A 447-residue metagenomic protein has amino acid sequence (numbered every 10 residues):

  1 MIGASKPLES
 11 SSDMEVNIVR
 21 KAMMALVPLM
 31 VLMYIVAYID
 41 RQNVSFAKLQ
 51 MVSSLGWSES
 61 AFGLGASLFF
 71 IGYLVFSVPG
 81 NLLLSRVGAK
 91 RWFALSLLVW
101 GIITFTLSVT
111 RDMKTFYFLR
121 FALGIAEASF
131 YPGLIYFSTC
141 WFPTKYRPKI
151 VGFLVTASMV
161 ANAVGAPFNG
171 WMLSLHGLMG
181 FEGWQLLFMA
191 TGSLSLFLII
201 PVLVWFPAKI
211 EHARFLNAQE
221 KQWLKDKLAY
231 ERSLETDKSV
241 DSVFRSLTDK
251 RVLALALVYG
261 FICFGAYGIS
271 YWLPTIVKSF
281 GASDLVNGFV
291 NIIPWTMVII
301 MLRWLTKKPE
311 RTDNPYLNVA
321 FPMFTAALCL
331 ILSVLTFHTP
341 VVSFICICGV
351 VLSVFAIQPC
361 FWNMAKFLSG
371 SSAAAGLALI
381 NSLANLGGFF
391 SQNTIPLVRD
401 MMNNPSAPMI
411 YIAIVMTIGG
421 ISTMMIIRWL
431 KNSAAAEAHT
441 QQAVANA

Functional and structural regions predicted by a protein language model:
V44-S45, R245-L302, Q358, W362 (+1 more regions): Extracytoplasmic gate region of multi-pass secondary transporters
G56, G88, V109-T115, A126 (+2 more regions): Helix-breaking motifs and short loop linkers at transmembrane-helix boundaries and internal kinks in secondary membrane
V75-M113: Conserved MFS/SLC helix-loop-helix module at the cytosolic interface between two early adjacent transmembrane helices
F76-G88, M301-N314, R399-D400: Helix-to-loop junctions at the C-terminal end of transmembrane segments in multipass secondary transporters
L119-T156: Cytoplasmic helix-loop-helix junction between adjacent transmembrane helices in 12-TM secondary transporters
K149-L173, L194-S195, N381-S391: Glycine-rich segments within core transmembrane alpha-helices of 12-TM secondary carriers
D313-F361: C-terminal transmembrane helical hairpin of 12-TM major facilitator-type secondary transporters
L368-M402: A late C-terminal transmembrane helix in Major Facilitator Superfamily
